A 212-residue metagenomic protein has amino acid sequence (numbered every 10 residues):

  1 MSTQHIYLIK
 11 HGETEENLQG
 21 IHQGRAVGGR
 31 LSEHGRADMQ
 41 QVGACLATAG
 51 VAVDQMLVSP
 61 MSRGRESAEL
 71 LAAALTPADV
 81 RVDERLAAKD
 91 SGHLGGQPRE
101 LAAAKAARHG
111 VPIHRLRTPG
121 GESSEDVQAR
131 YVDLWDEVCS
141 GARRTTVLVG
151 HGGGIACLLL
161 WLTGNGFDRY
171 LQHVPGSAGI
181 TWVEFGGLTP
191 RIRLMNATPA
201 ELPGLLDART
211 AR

Functional and structural regions predicted by a protein language model:
M1-H5, T48-A49, P77, K89-E100 (+1 more regions): Acidic, low-complexity terminal tails and accessory targeting/binding regions of phosphate-metabolizing enzymes
T3-H5, I9-A78: Active-site-proximal alpha-helix that buttresses catalytic centers in soluble enzyme cores
I6, A142-G150: Generic beta-sheet signal
T14, G154-I155: Short active-site segment of divalent metal-dependent hydrolases/proteases that encodes the spacing between
E16, G29-R30, A73-V132, R193-A197 (+1 more regions): Phosphate-handling substructures
A49-A52, V138-R144: Glycine-rich phosphate-binding loop signature in dinucleotide/nucleotide-binding domains
V58-S59, A129, V149-G150: Short beta-strand scaffold positions
L70, C157-W161: Active-site signature of alpha/beta-hydrolase-fold catalytic machinery across serine- and Asp/Cys-nucleophile hydrolases
